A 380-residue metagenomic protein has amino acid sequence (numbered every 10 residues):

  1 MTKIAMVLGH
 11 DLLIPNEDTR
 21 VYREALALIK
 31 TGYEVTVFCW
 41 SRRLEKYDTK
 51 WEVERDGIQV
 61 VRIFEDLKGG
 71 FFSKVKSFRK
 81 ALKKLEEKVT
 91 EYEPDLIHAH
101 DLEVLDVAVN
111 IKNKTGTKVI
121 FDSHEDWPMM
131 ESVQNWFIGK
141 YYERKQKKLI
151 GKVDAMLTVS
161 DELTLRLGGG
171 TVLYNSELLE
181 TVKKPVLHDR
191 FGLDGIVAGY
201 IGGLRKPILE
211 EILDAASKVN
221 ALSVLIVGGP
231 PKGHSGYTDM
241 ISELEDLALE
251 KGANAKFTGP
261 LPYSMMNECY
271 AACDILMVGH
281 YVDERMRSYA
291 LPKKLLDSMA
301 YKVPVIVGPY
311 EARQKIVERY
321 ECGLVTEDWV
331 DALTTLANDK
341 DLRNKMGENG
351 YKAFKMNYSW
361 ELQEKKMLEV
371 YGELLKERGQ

Functional and structural regions predicted by a protein language model:
M1-D48, A155, D214-K218: N-terminal subdomain of nucleotide-sugar transferases
I4-A5, F191-P207, L213-G228: Conserved donor-binding/catalytic core segment of Leloir-type glycosyltransferases
P15, R205-P207, P262-C269, L276-L296 (+1 more regions): Nucleotide-sugar-dependent
L26, K83-E87, N110-K114, W127 (+2 more regions): Membrane-proximal helix-turn-helix segments that form the acceptor-binding/catalytic region of lipid-linked
G139, E143-T181, K315, M367: A short, active-site helix/loop in glycosyltransferases that binds the activated sugar's phosphate group
S176-D194, K206, E210, K376-R378: Acidic anion/phosphate-binding donor-loop and adjacent secondary structure in glycosyltransferase catalytic cores
G228, T238-E268: Nucleotide-activated donor-binding/catalytic signature segment of Leloir-type glycosyltransferases, i.e., the conserved
T335, L342-N357, K366-E369: A short, well-ordered alpha-helix in the C-terminal region of glycosyltransferases
